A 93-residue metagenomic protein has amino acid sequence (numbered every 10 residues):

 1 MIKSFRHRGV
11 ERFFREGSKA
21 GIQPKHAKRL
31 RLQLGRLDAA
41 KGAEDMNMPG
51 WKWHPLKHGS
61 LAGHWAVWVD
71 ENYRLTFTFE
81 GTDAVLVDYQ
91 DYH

Functional and structural regions predicted by a protein language model:
M1, S18, G42, K52 (+1 more regions): Glycine-rich, flexible loop/turn motifs
M1-Q33: Arg/Lys-rich, positively charged N-terminal/basic patches that mediate binding to nucleic acids
R6, P49-K52, V69, D88: A secondary-structure boundary/capping signal
Q23-G50: Short, solvent-exposed, low-complexity loop/linker segments
K41-W65: A short, surface-exposed loop/turn module that caps and links secondary-structure elements
L56-S60, W65-H93: Enriched for short, Lys/Arg-rich terminal
